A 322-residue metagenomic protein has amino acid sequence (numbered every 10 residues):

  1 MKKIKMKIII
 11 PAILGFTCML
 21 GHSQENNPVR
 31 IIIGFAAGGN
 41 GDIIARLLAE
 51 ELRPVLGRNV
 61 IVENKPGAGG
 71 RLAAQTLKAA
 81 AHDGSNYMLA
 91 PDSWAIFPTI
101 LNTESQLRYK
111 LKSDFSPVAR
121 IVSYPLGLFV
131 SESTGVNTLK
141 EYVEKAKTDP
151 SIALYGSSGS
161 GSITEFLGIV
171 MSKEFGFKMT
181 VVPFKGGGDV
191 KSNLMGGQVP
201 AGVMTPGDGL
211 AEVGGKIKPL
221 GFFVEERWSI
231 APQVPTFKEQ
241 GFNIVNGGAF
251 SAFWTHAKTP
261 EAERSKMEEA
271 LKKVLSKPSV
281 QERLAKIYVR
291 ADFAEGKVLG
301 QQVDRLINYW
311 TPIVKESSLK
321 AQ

Functional and structural regions predicted by a protein language model:
M1-I10: Bacterial N-terminal signal peptides that target proteins for export
C18-L20: N-terminal signal peptide c-region/cleavage motif recognized by signal peptidases
S23-D114, I152, S160, K173-V203 (+3 more regions): N-terminal (or domain-start) structured segment
Q24-P28, K173-M179, E261-Q322: An extracytoplasmic/periplasmic, membrane-proximal ligand-sensing/linker region
N40-I44, L48, G69, A73 (+11 more regions): Stable alpha-helical elements in mature extracytoplasmic
A79-S85, T99-D189, F237-E239, G247-R283: Hinge/capping helix and adjacent helix->loop/strand transition within the periplasmic-binding protein
P91-D92, E132, T205-G207, V224-E225 (+1 more regions): Short secondary-structure boundary segments
D114-R120, K178-P183, L210-N246, K320: Short beta-strand->loop
